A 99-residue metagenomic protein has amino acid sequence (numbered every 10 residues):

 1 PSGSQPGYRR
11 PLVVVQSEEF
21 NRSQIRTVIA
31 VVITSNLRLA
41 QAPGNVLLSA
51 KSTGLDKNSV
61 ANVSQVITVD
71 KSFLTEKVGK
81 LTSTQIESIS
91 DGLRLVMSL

Functional and structural regions predicted by a protein language model:
P1-L99: Conserved functional hotspots at enzyme active or ligand-binding sites that engage polyanionic ligands
